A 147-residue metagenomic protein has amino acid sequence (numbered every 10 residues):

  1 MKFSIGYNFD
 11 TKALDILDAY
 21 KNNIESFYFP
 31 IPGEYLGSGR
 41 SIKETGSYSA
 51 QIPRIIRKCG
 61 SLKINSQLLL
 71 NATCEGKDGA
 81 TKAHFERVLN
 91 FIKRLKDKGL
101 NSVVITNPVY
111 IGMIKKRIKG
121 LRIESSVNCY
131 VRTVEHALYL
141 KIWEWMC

Functional and structural regions predicted by a protein language model:
M1-C147: Non-catalytic helical/linker scaffolds that mediate oligomerization, partner binding, and domain coupling around large
